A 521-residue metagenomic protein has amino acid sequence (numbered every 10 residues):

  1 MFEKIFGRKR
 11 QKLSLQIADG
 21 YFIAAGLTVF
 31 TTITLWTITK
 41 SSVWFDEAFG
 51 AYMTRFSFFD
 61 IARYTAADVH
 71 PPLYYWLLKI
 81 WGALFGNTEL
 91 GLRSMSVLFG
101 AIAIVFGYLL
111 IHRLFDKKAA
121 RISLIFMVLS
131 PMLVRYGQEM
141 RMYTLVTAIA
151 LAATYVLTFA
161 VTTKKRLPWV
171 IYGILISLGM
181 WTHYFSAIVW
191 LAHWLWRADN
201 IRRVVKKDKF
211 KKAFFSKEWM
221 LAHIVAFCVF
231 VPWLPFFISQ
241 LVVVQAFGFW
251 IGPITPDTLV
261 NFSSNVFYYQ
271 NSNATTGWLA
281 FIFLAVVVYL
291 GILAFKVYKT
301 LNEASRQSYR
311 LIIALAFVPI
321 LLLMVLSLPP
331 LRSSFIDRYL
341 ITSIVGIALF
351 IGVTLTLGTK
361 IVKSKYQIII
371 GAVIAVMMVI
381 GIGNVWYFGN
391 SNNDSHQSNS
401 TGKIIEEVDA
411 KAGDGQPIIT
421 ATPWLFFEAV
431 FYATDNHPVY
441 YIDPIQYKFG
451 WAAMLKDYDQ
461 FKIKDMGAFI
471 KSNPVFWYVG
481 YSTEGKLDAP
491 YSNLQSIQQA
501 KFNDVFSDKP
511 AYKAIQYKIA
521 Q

Functional and structural regions predicted by a protein language model:
F2-F6, Q11-I519: Membrane-proximal helix-loop-helix interfaces that form the catalytic/acceptor-binding platform of multi-pass membrane
